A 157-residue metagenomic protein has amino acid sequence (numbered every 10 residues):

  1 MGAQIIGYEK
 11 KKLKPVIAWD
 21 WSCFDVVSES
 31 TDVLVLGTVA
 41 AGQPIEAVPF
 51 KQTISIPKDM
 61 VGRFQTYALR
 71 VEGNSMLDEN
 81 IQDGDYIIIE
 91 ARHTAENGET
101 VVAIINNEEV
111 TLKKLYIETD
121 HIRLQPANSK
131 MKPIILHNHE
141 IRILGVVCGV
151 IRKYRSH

Functional and structural regions predicted by a protein language model:
M1-L77, V110, H121, K132 (+3 more regions): Short, positionally conserved secondary-structure boundary motifs
L77, N97-H121: Short, compositionally biased
D78-Q82: A short glycine-leucine-enriched loop at secondary-structure breakpoints that most characteristically corresponds
G84-D85, E99: Structural motif
I88-I89, V102: Hydrophobic beta-strand signal
A127-N128: Surface-exposed, gly/pro-biased binding rims or lids
